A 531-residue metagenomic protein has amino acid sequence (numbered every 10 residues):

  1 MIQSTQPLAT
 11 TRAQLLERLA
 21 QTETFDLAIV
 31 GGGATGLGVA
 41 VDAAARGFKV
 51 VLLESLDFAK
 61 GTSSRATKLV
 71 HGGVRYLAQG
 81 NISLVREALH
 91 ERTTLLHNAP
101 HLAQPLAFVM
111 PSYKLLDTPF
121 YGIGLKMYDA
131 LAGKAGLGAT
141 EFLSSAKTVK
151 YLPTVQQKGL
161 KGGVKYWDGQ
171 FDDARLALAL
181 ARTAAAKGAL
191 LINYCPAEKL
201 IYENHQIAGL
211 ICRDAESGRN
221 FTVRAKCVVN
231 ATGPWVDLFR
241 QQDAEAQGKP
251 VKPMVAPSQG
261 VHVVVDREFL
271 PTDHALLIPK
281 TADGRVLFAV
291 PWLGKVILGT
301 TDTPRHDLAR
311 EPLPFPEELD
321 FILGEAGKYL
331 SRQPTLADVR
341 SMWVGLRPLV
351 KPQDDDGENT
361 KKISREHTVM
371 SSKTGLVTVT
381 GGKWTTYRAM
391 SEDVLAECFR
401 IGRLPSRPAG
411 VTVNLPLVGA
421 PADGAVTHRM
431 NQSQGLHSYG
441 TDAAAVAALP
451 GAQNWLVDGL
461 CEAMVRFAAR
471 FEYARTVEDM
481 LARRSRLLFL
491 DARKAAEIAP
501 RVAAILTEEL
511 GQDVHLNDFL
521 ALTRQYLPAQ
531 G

Functional and structural regions predicted by a protein language model:
M1-L27, D42-R46: Extreme N-terminal leader/targeting segments of oxidoreductases
L15-R18, T24, A28, L56 (+14 more regions): C-terminal accessory subdomains/tails of enzymes that are appended
E23-F25, S217-C227: Core beta-strand elements of the Rossmann-like FAD/NAD(P) dinucleotide-binding domain in flavoenzyme oxidoreductases
I29-V30, V223-G233: Short hydrophobic core segments
G32-G33, S55: Glycine-rich Rossmann-fold phosphate-binding loop(s) that bind the pyrophosphate of adenine dinucleotide cofactors
A44-R65: Glycine-rich FAD pyrophosphate-binding loop
A59-R86, H90: Glycine-rich active-site loop/strand segments that organize a redox cofactor
N193-A208: A conserved short coil-to-beta-strand element within the FAD-binding core of flavoproteins
